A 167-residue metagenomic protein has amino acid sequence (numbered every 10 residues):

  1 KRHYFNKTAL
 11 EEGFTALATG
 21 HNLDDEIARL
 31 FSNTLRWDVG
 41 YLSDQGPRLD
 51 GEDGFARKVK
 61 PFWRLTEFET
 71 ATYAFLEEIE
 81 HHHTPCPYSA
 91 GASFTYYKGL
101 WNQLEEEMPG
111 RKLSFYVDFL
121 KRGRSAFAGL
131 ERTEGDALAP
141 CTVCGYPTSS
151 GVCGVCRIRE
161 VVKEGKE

Functional and structural regions predicted by a protein language model:
K1-E69, S150, R157-K166: Active-site adenylate/phosphate-handling loop in enzymes that bind or generate adenylated species
D24, L65-V117, E164: Mid-to-C-terminal catalytic subdomains of enzymes that bind/position adenosyl phosphate moieties or nucleic-acid
V59-P61, H83-T84, C141-C144: Thr-Gly-centered strand-to-loop micro-motif
R111, S149-V152: A short pocket-lining beta-strand/turn micro-motif at the edge of beta-sheets
L120: Glycine-rich phosphate/ribose-binding loops and adjacent secondary-structure elements that form binding surfaces
S125-A137, V143-T148: Short, flexible, mixed-charge glycine/proline-rich loop motifs that serve as phosphate/nucleic-acid-contacting
P140-C144, C153-C156: Short cysteine-rich clusters marking metal-coordination/redox-active sites
